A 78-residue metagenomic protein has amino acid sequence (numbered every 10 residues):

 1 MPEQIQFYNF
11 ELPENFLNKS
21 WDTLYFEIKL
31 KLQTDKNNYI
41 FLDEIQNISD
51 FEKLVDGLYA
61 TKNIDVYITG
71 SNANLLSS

Functional and structural regions predicted by a protein language model:
M1-S78: Phosphate-binding site recognition
